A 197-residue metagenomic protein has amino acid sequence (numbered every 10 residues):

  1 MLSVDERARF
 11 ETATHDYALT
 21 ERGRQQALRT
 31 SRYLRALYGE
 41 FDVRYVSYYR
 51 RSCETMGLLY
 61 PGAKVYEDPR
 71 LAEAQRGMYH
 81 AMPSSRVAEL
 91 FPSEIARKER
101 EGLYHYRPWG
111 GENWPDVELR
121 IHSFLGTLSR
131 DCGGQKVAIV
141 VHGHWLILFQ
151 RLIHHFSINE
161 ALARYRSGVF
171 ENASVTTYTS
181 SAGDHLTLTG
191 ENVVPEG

Functional and structural regions predicted by a protein language model:
M1-E40, E54-G57, G183-G197: An N-terminal RHG(E/S)-centered segment typical of histidine phosphatases
H15, I95-P115: Short glycine/proline- and acidic residue-enriched helix-loop micro-motifs that form flexible lids or anion-recognition
Q26-T30, S52, V117-L128: Alpha-helical packing segments of well-folded alpha/beta enzyme cores
L28-A96, R100, N159, F170: Phosphate-coordination/substrate-recognition cap region in phosphate-metabolizing enzymes
L37-E40, L128-K136: Glycine-rich phosphate-binding loop signature in dinucleotide/nucleotide-binding domains
Y45, Q135-V141: Beta-strand elements within well-structured catalytic alpha/beta cores of enzymes that handle phosphate/sulfate esters
A74-A88, R130, Q135, R151-G197: Acidic, low-complexity terminal tails and accessory targeting/binding regions of phosphate-metabolizing enzymes
G143-I147: GST superfamily/GST-like fold recognition
